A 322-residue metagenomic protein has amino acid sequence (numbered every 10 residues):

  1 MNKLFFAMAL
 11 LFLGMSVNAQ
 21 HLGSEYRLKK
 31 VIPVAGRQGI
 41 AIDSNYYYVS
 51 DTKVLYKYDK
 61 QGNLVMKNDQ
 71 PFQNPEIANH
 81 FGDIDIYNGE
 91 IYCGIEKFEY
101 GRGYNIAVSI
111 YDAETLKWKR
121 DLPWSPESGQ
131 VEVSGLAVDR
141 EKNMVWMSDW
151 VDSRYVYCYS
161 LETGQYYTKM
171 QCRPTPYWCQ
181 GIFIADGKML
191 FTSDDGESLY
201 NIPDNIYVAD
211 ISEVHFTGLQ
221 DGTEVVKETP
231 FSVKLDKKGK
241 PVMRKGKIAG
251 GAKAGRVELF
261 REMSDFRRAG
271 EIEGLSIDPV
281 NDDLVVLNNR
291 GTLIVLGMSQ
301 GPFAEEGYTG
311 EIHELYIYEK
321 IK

Functional and structural regions predicted by a protein language model:
Q20-A35, G251-R261: A short helix->beta-strand "capping" segment at the edge of beta-propeller domains
R27, L64-F98, P126: Blade-loop segments of beta-propeller domains
L28-A35, D69-E76, L122-V131, M170-T175 (+1 more regions): Surface loop/turn motifs at the tips and blade-to-blade linkers of beta-strand repeat domains
L28-K53, H80: Beta-strand-rich domains and repeat architectures in extracellular enzymes and scaffolds, especially beta-propellers
V34-A41, P75-D85, S128-V138, T175-F183 (+1 more regions): Repeated scaffold domains used in trafficking and secretory/extracellular systems, primarily beta-propellers
S44-N45, N88-G89, E141-N143, D186-K188 (+1 more regions): Short coil/turn segments that connect the beta-strands within blades of beta-propeller domains
V54-Y58, Y100-S109, S153-C158, S198-L219 (+1 more regions): Structural motif
T175-G255: Loop/turn-rich, solvent-exposed surfaces of beta-rich toroidal or solenoidal domains
